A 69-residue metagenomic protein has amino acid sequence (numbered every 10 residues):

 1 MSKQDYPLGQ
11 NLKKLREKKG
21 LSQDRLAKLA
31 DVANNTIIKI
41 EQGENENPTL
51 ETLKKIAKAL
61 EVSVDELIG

Functional and structural regions predicted by a protein language model:
M1-K18: A short, Lys/Arg-rich alpha-helix, primarily the initiator
Q10, G20-L21, P48-E51: Residue-level signal for the short linker/turn that defines the boundary of a DNA-recognition helix
K13, D24, K54: Residues within the helices of the helix-turn-helix
R16, A27, A57: The alpha-helix within a helix-turn-helix
L21-K39: Short alpha-helical DNA-recognition segment
E51-E66: DNA major-groove recognition helix of helix-turn-helix/homeodomain DNA-binding modules
